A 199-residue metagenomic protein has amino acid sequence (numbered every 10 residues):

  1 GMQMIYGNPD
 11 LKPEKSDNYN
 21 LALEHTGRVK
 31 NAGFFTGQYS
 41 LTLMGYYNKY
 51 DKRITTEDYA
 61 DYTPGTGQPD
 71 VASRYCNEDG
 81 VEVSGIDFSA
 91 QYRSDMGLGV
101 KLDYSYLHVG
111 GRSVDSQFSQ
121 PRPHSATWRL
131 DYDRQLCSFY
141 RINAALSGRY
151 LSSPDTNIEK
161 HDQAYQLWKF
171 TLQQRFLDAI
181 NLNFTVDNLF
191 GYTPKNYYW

Functional and structural regions predicted by a protein language model:
G1-E14, F34-M44: Solvent-exposed loop/turn elements at secondary-structure boundaries
G1-M2, R53-D61, G67-P69, L107-S119 (+2 more regions): Outer-membrane beta-barrel translocator domains and adjoining extracellular loop/strand segments of Gram-negative
M4, E14-S16, T26, V81-V83 (+2 more regions): Membrane-spanning beta-strands of outer-membrane beta-barrel proteins
I5-Y6, S84, A126, Y192-W199: C-terminal beta-signal and terminal closure region of outer-membrane beta-barrel proteins
K12-E14, E24, M44-N48, D79 (+3 more regions): Surface-exposed loop and edge beta-strand positions of immunoglobulin-like domains
A22-T26, S89-Q91, D103, D131-D133 (+2 more regions): Transmembrane beta-barrel domains of outer membrane proteins
F34-Y50, P69-D155: Gram-negative outer-membrane beta-barrel transporters
Y46, T56, D155, Q173-W199: C-terminal beta-signal and adjacent terminal beta-strands/loops of Gram-negative outer-membrane beta-barrel proteins
